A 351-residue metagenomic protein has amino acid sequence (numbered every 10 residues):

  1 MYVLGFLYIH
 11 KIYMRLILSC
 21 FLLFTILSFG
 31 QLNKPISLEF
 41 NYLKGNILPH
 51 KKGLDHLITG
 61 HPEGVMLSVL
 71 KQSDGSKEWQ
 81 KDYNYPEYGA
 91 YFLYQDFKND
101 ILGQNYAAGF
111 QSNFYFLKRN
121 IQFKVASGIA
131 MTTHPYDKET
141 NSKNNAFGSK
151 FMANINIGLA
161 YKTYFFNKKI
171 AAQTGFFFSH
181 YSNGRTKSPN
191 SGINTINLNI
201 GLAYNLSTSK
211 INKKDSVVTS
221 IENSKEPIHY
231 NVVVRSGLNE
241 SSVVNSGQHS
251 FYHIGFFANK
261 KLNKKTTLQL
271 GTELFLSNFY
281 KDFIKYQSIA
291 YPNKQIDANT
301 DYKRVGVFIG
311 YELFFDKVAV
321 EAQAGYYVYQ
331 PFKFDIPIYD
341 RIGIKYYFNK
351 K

Functional and structural regions predicted by a protein language model:
Q31-K77, K213-N259: Short glycine/proline- and aromatic-enriched beta-strand/turn motifs that initiate or cap beta-hairpins
L32, S73-G75, F116-K118, T163-N167 (+4 more regions): Outer-membrane beta-barrel strand-turn architecture
L32-L38, D82-Y88, R119-F123, K168-A172 (+6 more regions): Outer-envelope beta-barrel architecture signal
K34, T59-V65, N84, L102-A108 (+7 more regions): Residues that define the transmembrane beta-barrel architecture of outer-membrane proteins
I36-D55, Q72, S76-D82, L117 (+3 more regions): Outer-membrane beta-barrel translocator/channel fold
F40, L67-K71, A108-F114, V125-I129 (+7 more regions): Residues on the lipid-exposed face of transmembrane beta-strands in outer-membrane beta-barrel proteins
Y42-L48, K71-S73, F92-K98, S127-T133 (+8 more regions): Transmembrane beta-strands of outer-membrane beta-barrel pores
A160-S207, T219-K225, D335, Y339-K351: Predominantly the C-terminal beta-signal and adjacent terminal strand-loop region of outer-membrane beta-barrel
